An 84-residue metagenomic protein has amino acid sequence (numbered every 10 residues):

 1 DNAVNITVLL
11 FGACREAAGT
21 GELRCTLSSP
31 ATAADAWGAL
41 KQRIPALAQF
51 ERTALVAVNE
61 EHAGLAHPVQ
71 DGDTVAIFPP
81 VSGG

Functional and structural regions predicted by a protein language model:
D1-G83: Ubiquitin-like/PB1-type beta-grasp interaction modules and other compact soluble beta-rich domains
